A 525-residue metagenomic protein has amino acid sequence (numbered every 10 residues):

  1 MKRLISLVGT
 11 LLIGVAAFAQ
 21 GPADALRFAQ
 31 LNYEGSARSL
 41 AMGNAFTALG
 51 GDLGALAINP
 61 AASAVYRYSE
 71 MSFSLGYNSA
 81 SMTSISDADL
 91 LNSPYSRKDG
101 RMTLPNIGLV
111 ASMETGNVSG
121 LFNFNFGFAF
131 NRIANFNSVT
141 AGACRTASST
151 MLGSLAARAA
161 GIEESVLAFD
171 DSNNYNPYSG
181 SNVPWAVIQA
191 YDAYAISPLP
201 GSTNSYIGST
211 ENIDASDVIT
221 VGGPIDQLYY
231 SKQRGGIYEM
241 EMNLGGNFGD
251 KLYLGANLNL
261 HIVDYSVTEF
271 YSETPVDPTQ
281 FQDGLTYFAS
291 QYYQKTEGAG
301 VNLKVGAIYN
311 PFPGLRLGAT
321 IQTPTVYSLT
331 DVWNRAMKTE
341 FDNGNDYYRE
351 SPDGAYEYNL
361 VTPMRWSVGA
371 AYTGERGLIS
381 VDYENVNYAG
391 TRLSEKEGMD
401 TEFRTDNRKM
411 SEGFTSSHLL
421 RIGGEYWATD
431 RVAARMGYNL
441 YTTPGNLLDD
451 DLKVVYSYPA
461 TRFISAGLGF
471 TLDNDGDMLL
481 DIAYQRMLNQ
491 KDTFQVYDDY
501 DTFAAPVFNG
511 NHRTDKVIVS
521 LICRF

Functional and structural regions predicted by a protein language model:
M1-A25, F525: Bacterial Sec-dependent N-terminal signal peptides
L4-I5, A61, A504: Alpha-helical hydrophobic packing sites
Q20-E34, S39, S112-F525: Outer-membrane beta-barrel porins/channels
A37, L49-I58, A64-T140, R145-T146 (+1 more regions): Outer-membrane beta-barrel translocator/receptor signature
I58-N59, L104, T323, T362: Hydrophobic alpha-helix-in-membranes signature
